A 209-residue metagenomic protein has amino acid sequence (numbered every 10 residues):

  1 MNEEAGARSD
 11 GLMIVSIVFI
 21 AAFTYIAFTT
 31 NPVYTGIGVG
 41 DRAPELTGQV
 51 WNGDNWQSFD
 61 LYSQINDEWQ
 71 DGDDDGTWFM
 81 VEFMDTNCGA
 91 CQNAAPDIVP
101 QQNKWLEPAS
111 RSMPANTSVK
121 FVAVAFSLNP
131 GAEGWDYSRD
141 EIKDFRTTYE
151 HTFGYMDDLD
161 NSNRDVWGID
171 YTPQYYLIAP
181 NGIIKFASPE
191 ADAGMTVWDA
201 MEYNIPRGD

Functional and structural regions predicted by a protein language model:
M1-Q57: N-terminal targeting signals for export/organelle localization
T47-F79, E107: A short beta-strand-turn-helix
D75-W78, N93-A125: Conserved helix-turn-beta segment immediately C-terminal to the redox Cys motif in thioredoxin-like folds
G76-F79, M84-N87, Y171: Short pre-active-site segment immediately N-terminal to redox-active cysteine/selenocysteine motifs in thiol-based
F79-E82, K120-A125, G154-D157, Y176-L177 (+1 more regions): Structural recognition of the beta-strand scaffold that forms the well-ordered cores of secreted hydrolase catalytic
F83-K104, P130-A132: Conserved redox-active cysteine motifs that mediate thiol-disulfide chemistry, especially di-cysteine Cys-X(1-2)-Cys
V122, W135-I178: Short, internal strand/loop/helix patches that form the active-site neighborhood or redox-interaction surface
Y171-D209: Thiol-/selenol-based redox modules, centered on thioredoxin-like and closely related oxidoreductase domains
